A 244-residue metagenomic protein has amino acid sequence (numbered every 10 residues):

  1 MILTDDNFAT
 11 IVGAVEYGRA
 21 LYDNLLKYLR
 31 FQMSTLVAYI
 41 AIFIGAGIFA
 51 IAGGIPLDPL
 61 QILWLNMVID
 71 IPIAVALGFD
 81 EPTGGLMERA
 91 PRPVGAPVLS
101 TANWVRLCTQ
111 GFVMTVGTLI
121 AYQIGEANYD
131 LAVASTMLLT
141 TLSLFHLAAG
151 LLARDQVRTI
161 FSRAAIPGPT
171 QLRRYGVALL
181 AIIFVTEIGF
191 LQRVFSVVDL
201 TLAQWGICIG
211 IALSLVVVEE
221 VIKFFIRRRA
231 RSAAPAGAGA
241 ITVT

Functional and structural regions predicted by a protein language model:
M1-R158: Membrane-embedded transport module
P59-L63, A102-N103, S135-L138, R193-A212: Structural signal for the N-terminal portions of transmembrane helices and their immediately preceding loop/interface
P72-L86, L152-A153, F190, S214-A234: Membrane-helix cytosolic exit motif
F112, L147, L180, G189 (+1 more regions): Hydrophobic, well-ordered secondary-structure elements that form the walls of internal hydrophobic environments
T115-A121, V177-R193: Hydrophobic alpha-helical transmembrane segments in multi-pass integral membrane proteins
E126-D130, T159-S162, F190-V198: Membrane-interface helix termini and inter-helical loops of multi-pass transporters
S162-Q171: Cytoplasmic-side transmembrane-helix entry/capping segments in multi-pass membrane proteins
R231-T244: Acidic, low-complexity intrinsically disordered tails
